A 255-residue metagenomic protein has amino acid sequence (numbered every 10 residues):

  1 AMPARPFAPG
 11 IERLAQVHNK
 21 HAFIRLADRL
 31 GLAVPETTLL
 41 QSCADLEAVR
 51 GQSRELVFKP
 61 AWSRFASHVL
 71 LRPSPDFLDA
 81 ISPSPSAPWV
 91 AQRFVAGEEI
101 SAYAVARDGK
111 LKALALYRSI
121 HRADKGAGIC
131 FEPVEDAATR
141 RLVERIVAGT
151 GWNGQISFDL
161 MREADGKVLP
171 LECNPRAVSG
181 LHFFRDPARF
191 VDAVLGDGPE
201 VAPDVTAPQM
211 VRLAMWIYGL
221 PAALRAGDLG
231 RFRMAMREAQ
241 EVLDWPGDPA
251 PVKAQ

Functional and structural regions predicted by a protein language model:
A1-Q41, A48: Conserved N-proximal alpha/beta basic substrate-recognition cap immediately N-terminal to, or forming the N-lobe
A27, T37, R50-V69, S86-G97 (+1 more regions): ATP-grasp fold ATP-binding core
L46-Q52, D79-S84: Short amphipathic alpha-helix with an adjacent loop that forms part of the alpha/beta core around
A66, I120-K125, C130-F131, N174-P187: Glycine-rich phosphate/pyrophosphate-binding beta-alpha loops
P73-L142, M161-L169: Phosphate-binding site of ATP-dependent enzymes
D136, S179-D197: Gly/Ser/Thr-rich active-site loops/lids in small-molecule metabolic enzymes that frequently grip phosphoryl groups
T150-F183: Conserved metal-phosphate-binding beta-hairpin within the catalytic cores of diverse ATP-dependent phosphoryl-transfer
D192-Q255: Peripheral (often C-terminal) accessory segments that flank ATP-dependent C-N-forming ligase machineries
